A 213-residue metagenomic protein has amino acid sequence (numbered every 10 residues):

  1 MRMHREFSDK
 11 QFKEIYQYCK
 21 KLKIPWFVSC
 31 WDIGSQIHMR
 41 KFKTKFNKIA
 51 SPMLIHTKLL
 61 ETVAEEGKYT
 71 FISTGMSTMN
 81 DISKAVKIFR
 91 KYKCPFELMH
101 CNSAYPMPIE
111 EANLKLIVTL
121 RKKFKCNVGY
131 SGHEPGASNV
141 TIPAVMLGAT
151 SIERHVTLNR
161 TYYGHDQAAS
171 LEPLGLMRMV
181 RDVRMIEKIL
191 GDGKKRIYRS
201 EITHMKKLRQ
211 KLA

Functional and structural regions predicted by a protein language model:
M1-A213: Catalytic cores and adjacent flexible loops of soluble metabolic enzymes that perform enolate/carbanion chemistry on
